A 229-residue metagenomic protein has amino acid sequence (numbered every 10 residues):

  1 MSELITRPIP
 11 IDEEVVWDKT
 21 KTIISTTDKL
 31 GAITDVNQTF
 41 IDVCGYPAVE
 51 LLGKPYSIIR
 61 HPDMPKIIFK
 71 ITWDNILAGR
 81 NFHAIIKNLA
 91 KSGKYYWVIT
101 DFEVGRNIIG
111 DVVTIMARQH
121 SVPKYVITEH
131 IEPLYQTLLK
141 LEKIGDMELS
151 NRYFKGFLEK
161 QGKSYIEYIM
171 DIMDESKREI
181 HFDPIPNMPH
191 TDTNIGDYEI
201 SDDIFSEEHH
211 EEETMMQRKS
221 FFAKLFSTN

Functional and structural regions predicted by a protein language model:
M1-D28, Q119-N229: PAS-family sensory modules
S2-K140: Sensory/regulatory domains in signal-transduction proteins
